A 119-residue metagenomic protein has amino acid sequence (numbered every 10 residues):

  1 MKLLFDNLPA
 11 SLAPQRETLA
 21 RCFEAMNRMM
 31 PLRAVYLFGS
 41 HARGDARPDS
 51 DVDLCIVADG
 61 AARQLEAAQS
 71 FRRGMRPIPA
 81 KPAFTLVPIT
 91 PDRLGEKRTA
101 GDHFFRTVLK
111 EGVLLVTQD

Functional and structural regions predicted by a protein language model:
M1-A34, R43-P48, A58-D119: Catalytic core of pol beta-like nucleotidyltransferases
F38-S40: Glycine-rich beta-strand-to-loop/alpha-helix junction loops that act as flexible
D53-V57: Short beta-strand->loop micro-motif that forms the acidic, two-metal-ion catalytic signature in nucleotide-processing
